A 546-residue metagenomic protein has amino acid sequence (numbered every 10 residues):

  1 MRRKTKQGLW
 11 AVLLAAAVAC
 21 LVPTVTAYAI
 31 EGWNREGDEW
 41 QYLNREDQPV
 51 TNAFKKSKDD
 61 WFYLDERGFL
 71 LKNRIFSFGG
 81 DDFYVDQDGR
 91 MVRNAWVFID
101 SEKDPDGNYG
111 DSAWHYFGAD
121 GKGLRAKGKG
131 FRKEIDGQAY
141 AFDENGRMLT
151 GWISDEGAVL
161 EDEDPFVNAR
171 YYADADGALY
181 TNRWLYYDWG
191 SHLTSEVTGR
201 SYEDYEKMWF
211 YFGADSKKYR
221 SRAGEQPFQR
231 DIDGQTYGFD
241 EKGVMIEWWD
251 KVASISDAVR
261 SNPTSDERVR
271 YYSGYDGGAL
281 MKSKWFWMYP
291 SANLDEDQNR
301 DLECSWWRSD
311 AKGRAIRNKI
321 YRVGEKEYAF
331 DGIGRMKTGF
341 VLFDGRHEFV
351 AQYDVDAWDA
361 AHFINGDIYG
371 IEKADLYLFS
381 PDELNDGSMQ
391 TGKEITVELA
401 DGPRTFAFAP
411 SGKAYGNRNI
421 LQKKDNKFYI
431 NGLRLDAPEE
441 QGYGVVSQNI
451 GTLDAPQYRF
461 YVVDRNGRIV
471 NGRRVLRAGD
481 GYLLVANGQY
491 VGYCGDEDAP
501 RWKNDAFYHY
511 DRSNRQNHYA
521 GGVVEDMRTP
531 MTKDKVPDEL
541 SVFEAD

Functional and structural regions predicted by a protein language model:
R2-D546: Extracellular adhesion/carbohydrate-binding repeat motifs centered on closely spaced tryptophans
